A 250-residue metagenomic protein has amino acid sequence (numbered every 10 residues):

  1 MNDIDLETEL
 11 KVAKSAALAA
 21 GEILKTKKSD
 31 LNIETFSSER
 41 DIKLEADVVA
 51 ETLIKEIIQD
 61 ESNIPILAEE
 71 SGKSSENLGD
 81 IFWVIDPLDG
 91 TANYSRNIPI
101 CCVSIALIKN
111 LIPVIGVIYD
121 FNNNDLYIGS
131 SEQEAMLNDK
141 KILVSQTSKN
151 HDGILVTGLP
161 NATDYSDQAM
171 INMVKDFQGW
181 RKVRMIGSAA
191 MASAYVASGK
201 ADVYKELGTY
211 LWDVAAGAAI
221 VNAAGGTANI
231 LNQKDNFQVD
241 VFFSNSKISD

Functional and structural regions predicted by a protein language model:
M1-L88: N-terminal subdomain of lithium-sensitive/metallo-dependent phosphomonoesterases centered on the IMPase/IPPase/PAP
A20, L24, D47, I58 (+7 more regions): Residue-level signal for inorganic ion chemistry
V48, E70, P87-G90, F121 (+2 more regions): Generic detector of well-ordered alpha-helical packing
A68-E70, D139, G187: Short loop/edge segments at beta-strand edges and connector loops that shape dinucleotide/nucleotide cofactor-binding
N77-M136: DPxDG-like acidic metal-binding loop motif
V114, I142-V144: Short, isolated positions in well-ordered beta-strands
I128, A135-N138, T157, V203: Short hydrophobic/aromatic-rich beta-strand segments that constitute the beta-sheet cores of beta-sandwich/beta-barrel
V144-D250: An extended, acidic
